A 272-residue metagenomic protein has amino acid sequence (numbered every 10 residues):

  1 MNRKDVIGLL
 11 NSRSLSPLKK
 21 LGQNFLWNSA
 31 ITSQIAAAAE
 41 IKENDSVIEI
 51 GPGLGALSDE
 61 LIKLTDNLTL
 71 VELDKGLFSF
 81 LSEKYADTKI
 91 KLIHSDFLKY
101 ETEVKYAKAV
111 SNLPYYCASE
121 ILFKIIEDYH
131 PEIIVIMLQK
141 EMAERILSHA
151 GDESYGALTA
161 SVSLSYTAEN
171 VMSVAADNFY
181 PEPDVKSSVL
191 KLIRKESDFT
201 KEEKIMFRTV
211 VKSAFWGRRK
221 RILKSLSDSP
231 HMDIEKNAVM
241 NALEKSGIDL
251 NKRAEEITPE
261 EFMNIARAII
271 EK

Functional and structural regions predicted by a protein language model:
M1-T209, S213, E244, I248 (+3 more regions): Catalytic cores of RNA-modifying enzymes
W216: Conserved catalytic loop of SAM-dependent methyltransferase domains
S227-M232: Short helix-coil junctions and helix-kink-helix linkers
